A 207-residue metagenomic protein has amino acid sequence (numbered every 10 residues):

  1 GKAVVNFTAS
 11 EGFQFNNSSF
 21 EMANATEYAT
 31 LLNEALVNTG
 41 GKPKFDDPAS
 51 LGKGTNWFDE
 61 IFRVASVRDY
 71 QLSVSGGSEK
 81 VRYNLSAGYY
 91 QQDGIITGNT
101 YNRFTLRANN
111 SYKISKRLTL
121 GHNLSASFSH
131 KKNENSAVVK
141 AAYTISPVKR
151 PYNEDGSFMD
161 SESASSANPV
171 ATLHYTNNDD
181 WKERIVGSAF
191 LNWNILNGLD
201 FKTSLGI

Functional and structural regions predicted by a protein language model:
K2-G54, G94-N99, T105-V186, K202-I207: Surface-exposed loop/interface segments of Gram-negative outer-membrane beta-barrel transport/assembly proteins
S18-F20, V37-G41, E60-V64, V74-S78: Outer-membrane beta-barrel initiation region
R63-E79, G88-Y90, V170-G206: Outer-membrane beta-barrel transmembrane strands
